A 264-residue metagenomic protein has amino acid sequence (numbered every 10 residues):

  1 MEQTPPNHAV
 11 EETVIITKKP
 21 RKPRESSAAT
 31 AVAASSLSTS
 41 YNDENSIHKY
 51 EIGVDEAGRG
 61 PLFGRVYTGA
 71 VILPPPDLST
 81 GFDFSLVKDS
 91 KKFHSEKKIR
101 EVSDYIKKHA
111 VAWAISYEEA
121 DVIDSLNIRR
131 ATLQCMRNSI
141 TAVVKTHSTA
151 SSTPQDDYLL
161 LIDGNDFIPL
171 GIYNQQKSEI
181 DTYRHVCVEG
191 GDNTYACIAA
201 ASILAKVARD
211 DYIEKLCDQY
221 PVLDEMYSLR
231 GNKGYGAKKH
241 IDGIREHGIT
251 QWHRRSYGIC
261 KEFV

Functional and structural regions predicted by a protein language model:
M1-V264: RNase H-like, Mg2+-dependent phosphodiesterase core, and more generally RNA phosphate-backbone-engaging helix-loop
